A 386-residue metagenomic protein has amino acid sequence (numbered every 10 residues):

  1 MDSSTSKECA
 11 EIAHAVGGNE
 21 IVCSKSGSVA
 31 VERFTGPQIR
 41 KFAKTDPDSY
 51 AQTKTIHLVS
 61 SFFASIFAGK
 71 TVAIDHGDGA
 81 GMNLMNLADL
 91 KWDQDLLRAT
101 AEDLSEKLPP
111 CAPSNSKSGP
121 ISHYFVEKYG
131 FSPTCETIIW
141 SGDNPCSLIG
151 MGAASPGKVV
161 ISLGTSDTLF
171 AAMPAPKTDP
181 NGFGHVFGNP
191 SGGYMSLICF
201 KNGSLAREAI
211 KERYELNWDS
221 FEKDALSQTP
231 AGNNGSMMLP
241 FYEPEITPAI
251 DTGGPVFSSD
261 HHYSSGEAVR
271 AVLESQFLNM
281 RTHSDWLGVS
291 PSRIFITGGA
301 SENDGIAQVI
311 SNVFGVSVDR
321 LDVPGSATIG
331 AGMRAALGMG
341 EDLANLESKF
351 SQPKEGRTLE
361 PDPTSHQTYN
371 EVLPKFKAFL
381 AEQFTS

Functional and structural regions predicted by a protein language model:
D2: Carbohydrate-associated surface elements
S6, A13-G27, F34-V72, N83-E102 (+3 more regions): Active-site core segments that coordinate phosphate-bearing ligands/cofactors across diverse enzyme families
I74-G77: N-terminal entrance/gating region of PLP-dependent enzymes' catalytic architecture
G79-G81: A short, flexible beta-alpha/helix-coil linker loop
A101-P113: A conserved helix-loop-beta module that forms one wall/lid of the active-site cleft in ATP-utilizing catalytic domains
